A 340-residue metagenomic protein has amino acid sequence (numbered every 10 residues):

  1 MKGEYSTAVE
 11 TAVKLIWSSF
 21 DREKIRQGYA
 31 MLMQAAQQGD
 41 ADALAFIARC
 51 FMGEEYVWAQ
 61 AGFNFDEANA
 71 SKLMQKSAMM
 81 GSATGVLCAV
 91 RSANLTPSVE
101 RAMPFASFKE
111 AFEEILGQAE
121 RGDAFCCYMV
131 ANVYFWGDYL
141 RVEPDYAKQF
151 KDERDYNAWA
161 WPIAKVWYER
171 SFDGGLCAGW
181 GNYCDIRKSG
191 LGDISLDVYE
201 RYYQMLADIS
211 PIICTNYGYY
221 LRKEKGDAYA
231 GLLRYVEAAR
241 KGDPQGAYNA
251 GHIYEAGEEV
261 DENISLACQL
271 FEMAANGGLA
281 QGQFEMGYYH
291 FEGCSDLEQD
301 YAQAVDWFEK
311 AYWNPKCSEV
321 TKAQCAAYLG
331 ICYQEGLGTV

Functional and structural regions predicted by a protein language model:
M1-A8, I25, Q37, N64-E67 (+17 more regions): Inter-repeat boundary and helix-capping residues of tandem alpha-helical solenoids
G3-E4, S18-S19, Q38-D40, G53-E54 (+15 more regions): Short helix-capping/linker turns of helical repeat alpha-solenoids
V13-W17, F46-W58, A89-P97, M129-R141 (+7 more regions): Hydrophobic face of amphipathic alpha-helices that form TPR/SEL1-like repeat modules and related alpha-solenoid
A35, S77, L116-Q118, S171 (+4 more regions): Canonical positions in the second alpha-helix
G53-A70, P97-E110, W136-I163, V260 (+2 more regions): Short coil/linker segments at helix-helix boundaries
